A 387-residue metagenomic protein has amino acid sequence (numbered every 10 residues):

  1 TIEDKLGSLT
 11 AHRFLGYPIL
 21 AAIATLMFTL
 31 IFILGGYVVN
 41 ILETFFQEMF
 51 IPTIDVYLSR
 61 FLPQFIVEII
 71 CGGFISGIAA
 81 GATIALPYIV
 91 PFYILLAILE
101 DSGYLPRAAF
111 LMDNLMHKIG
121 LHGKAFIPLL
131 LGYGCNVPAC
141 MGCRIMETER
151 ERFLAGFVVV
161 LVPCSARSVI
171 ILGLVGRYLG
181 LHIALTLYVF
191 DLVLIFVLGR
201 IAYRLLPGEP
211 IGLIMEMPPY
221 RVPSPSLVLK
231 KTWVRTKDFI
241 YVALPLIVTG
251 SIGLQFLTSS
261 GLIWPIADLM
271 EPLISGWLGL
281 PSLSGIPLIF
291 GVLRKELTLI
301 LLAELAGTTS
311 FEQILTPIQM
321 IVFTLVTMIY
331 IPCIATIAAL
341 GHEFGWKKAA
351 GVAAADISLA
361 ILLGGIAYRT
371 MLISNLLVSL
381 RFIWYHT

Functional and structural regions predicted by a protein language model:
T1, G199-I240: Long, contiguous bundles of hydrophobic transmembrane helices that form the permeation core of multi-pass
T1-L20: Cytosolic-side membrane-insertion boundary helix
I2-E3, G7, V67, C71-I75 (+8 more regions): Alpha-helical membrane-protein architecture signal
L15, I19, I23, F46 (+19 more regions): Hydrophobic faces of alpha-helical transmembrane segments in multi-pass integral membrane proteins
I19-T83, F92-I98, S102, A108 (+2 more regions): Transmembrane helical segments that form the transport core of multi-pass membrane transport proteins
F32, G36, Y88, D101 (+6 more regions): Transmembrane helix-loop junctions in multipass membrane proteins, especially transporters and channels
L95-P138, C143-L154, V158-V162, I171-L185 (+1 more regions): Membrane-interfacial helix-loop connectors
L131, C143-E151, V159-P163, I170-P219 (+1 more regions): Juxtamembrane and boundary regions of transmembrane helices in multi-pass small-molecule transporters and channels
